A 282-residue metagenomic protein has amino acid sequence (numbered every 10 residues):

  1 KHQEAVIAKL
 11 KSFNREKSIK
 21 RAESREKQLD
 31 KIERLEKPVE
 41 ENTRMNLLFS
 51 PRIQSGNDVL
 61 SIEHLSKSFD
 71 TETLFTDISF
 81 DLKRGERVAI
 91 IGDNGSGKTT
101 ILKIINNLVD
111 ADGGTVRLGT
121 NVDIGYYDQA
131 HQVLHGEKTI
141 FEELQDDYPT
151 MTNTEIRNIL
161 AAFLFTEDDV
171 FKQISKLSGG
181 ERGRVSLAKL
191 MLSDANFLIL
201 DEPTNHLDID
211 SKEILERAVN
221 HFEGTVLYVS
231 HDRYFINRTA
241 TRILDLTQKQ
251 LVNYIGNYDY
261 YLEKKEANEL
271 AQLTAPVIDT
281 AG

Functional and structural regions predicted by a protein language model:
K1-L74: Flexible nucleotide-interacting loop at or near the entrance of a catalytic core
T43-G282: ABC ATP-binding cassette signature C-motif
